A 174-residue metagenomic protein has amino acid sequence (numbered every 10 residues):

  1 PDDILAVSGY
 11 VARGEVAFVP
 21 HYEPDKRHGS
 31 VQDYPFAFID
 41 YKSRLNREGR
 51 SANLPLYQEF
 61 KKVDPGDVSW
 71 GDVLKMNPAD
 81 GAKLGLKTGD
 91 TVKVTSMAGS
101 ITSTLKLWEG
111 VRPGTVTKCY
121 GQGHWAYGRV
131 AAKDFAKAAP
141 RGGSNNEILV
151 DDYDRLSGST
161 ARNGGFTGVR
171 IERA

Functional and structural regions predicted by a protein language model:
P1-K62: Long, low-complexity segments enriched in small/aliphatic residues
D3, K42, G49-S51, P55-K75 (+1 more regions): Long, contiguous, secondary-structure-rich segments that constitute the structural scaffold of globular domains
